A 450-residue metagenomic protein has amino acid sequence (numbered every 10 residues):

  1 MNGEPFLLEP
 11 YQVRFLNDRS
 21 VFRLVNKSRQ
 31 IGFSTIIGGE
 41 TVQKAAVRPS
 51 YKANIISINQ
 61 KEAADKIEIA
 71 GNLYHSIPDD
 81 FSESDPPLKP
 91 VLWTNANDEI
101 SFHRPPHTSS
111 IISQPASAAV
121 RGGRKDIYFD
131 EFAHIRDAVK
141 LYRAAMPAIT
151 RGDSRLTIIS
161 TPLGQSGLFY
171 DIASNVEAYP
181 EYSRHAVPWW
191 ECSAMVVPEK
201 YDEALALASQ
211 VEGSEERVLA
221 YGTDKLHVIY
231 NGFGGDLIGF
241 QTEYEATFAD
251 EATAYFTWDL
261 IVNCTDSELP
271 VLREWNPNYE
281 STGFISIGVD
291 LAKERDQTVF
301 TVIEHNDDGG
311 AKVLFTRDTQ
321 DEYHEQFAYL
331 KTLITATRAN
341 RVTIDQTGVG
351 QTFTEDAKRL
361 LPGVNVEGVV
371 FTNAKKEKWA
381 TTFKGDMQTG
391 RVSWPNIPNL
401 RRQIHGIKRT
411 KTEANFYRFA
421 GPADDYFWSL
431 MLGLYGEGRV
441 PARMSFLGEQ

Functional and structural regions predicted by a protein language model:
M1-F22: Pre-P-loop entry segment of helicase/translocase ATPase cores
S20-T41: Walker A/P-loop
Y51-N72: Conserved Walker A/P-loop ATP-binding site and its immediately adjacent core in helicase/helicase-like ATPase domains
E68-K125: Inter-Walker segment of RecA-like/P-loop motor cores
L88, R136-D224, F353-L360, N365-G368: ASCE P-loop NTPase helicase motor core
H103-P105, P188, R273-S281, D296-Q346: Nucleic-acid-processing active sites and adjacent nucleic-acid-binding tracks, predominantly divalent metal-dependent
V139, E243, T247, E251 (+4 more regions): C-terminal nuclease/phosphodiesterase catalytic domains that cleave nucleic-acid phosphodiester bonds
A194-V289: ATPase catalytic-site recognition across NTP-hydrolyzing enzymes
